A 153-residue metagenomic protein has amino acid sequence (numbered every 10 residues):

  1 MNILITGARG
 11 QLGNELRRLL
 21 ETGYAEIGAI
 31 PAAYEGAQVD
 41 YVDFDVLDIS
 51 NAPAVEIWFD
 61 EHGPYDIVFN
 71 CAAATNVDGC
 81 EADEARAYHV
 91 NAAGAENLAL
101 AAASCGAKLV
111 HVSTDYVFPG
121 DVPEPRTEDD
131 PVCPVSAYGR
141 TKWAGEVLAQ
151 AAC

Functional and structural regions predicted by a protein language model:
M1-E26: N-terminal Rossmann NAD(P)H-binding glycine-rich loop of SDR-like oxidoreductase domains
T6, V42, V68-A72, L109-T114 (+1 more regions): SDR active-site strand-loop-helix element
G13, V77-D78, F118-G120: Glycine/Thr-rich phosphate-binding loops of Rossmann-like dinucleotide-binding domains
G23-A37: Short mixed-charge
Q38-P53: Rossmann-fold cofactor-recognition segment
I49-V90, A101: NAD(P)H-binding glycine-rich loop region in Rossmannoid oxidoreductase-like domains and their noncatalytic homologs
H89, G94-N97, V117-C153: Catalytic helix-loop patch of NAD(P)-dependent Rossmann-fold dehydrogenases
S104-A107: A short helix->loop->beta-strand "cap" motif at the edges of active sites that frequently abuts
